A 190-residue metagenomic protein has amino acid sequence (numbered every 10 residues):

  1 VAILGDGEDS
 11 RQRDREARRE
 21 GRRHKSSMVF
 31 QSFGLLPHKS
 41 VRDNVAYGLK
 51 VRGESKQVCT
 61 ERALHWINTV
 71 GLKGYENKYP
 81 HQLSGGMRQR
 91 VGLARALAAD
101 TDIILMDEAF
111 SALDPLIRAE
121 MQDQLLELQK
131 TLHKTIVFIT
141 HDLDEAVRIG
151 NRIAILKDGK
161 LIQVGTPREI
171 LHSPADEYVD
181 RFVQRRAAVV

Functional and structural regions predicted by a protein language model:
V1-I117, M121: ABC family nucleotide-binding domain
Q31, H141-D142: Conserved H-loop
R118-H133: Helical segment within the ABC ATPase nucleotide-binding domain
H133-I139: Conserved H-loop
A146-R148: A short, surface-exposed alpha-helical micro-motif characterized by mixed small hydrophobic and charged/polar residues
V164-G165, S173: ABC ATPase "signature
H172-V190: C-terminal boundary and immediately downstream tail of ABC-type ATPase nucleotide-binding domains
